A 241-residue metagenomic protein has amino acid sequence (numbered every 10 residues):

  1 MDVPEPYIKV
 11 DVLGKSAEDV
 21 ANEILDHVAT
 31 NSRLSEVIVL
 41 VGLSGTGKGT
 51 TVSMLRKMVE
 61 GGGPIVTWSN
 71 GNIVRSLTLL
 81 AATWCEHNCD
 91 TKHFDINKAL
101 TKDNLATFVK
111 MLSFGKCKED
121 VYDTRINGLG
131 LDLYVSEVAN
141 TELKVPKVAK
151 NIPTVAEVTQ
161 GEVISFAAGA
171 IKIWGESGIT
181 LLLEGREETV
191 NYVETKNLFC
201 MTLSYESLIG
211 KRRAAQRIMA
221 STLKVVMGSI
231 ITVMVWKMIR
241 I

Functional and structural regions predicted by a protein language model:
M1-D26, I73-L183, E187-V193, L208 (+1 more regions): ATP-dependent small-molecule kinase phosphotransfer cores that center on conserved nucleotide phosphate-binding segments
I38-L40: Hydrophobic anchor at the beta1->P-loop junction of P-loop NTPases
S44: The conserved Walker
G47: Conserved glycine(s) of the Walker
T50-T51, L55: Hydrophobic positions on the alpha1 helix immediately C-terminal to the Walker A/P-loop
G61-L79: Short beta-strand-centered segment that lines the nucleotide-binding/catalytic pocket of NTP-utilizing
G63, E194-F199: Short glycine-/polar-rich loops that comprise or flank the Walker A/P-loop and associated switch/sensor motifs
I209-A215: Acidic donor-binding loop at a coil-to-helix junction in glycosyltransferase catalytic cores that engages
